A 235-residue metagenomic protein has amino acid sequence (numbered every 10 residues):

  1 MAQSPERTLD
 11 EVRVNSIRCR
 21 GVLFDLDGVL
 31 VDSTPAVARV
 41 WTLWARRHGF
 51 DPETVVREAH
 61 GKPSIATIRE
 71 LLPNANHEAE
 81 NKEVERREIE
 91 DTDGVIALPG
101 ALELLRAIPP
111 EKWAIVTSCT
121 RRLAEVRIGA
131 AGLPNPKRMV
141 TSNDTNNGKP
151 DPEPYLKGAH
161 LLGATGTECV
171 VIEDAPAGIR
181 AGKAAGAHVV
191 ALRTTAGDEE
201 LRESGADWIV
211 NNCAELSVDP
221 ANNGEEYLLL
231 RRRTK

Functional and structural regions predicted by a protein language model:
M1-R20, K112, R121-K235: Asp-based, Mg2+/Mn2+-dependent phosphohydrolase catalytic module
S4-P110, T120-R122, L133: N-terminal helical cap/lid subdomain that shapes the substrate entry/recognition surface in HAD-like hydrolases
D32, I115-T117, A191: Hydrophobic residues in well-ordered beta-strands that form the structural core
L43-R46, I115, V210: Intrinsic disorder/low-complexity segments enriched in polar/charged and small flexible residues
A97, V116, N147: Residue-level marker of regulatory loop/turn positions in helix-turn-helix DNA-binding domains and in histidine
